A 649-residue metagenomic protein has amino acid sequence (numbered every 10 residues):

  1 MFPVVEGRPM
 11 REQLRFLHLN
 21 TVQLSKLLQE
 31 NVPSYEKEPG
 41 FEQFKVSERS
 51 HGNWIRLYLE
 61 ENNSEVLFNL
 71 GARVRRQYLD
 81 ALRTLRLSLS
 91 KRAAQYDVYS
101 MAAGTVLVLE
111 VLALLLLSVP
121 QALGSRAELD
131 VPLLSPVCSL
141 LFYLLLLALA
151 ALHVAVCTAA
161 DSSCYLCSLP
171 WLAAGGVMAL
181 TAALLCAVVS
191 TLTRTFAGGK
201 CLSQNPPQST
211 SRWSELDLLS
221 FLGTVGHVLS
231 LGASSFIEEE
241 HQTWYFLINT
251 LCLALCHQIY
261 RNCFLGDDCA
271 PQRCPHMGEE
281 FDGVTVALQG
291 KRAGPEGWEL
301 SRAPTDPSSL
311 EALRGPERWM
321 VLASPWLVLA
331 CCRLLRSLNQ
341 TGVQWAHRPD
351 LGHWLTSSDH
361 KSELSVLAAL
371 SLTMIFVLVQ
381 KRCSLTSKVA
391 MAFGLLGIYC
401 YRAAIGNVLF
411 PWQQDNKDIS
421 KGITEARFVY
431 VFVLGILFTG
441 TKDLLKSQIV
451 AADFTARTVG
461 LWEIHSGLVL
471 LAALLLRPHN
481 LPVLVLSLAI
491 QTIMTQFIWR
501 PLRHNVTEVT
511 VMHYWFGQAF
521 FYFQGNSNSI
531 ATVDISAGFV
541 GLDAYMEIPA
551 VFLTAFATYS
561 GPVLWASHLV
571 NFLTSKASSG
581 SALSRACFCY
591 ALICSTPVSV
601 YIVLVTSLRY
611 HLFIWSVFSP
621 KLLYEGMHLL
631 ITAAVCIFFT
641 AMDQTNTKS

Functional and structural regions predicted by a protein language model:
M1-S90: Soluble extramembrane regions of membrane proteins in the secretory/endomembrane system
Y96-S649: Alpha-helical transmembrane segments of integral membrane proteins
